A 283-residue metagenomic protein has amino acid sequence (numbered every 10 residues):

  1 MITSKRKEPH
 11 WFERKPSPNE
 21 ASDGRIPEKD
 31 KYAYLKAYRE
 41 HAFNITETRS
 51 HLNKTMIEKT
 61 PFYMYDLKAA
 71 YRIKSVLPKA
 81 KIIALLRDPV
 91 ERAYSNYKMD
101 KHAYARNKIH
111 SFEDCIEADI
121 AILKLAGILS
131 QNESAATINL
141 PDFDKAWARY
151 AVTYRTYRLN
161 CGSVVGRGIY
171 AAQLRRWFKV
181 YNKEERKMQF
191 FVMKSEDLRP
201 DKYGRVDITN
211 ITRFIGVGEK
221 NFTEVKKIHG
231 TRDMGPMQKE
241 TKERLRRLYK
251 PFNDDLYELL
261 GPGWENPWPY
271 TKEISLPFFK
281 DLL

Functional and structural regions predicted by a protein language model:
M1-P61, V76, A80, P89-L140 (+3 more regions): PAPS-dependent sulfotransferase catalytic core
N19-I26, C161, K239-R244: Acyl-group handling in specialized metabolite and lipid biosynthesis
E28-K31, S50, L67, A171 (+2 more regions): Structural motif corresponding to alpha-helix initiation and N-cap regions
E28-N44, A105-V206, N210, R246-R247: PAPS-dependent sulfotransferase catalytic domain
I57, K81-I83, F191-M193: Hydrophobic/aromatic beta-strand patches that form the interior of the parallel beta-sheet core in alpha/beta enzyme
P61-Y65, E196: Short beta->alpha connector loops
Y65-A84, A171, F178: ATP-dependent NMP and nucleoside kinases share a basic, alpha-helical "lid"
R87, R149-R155, S163, R175-L282: The conserved 3'-phosphoadenosine-5'-phosphosulfate
